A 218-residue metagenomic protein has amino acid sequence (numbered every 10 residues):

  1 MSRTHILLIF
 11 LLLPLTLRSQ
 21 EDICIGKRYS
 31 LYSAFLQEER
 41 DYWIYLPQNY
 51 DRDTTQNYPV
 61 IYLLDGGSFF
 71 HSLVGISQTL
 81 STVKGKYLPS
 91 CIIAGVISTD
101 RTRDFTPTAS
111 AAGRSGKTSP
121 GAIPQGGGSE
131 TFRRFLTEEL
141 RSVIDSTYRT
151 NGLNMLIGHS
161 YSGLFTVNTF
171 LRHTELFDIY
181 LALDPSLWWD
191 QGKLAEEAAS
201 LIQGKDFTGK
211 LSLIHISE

Functional and structural regions predicted by a protein language model:
M1-C24: Bacterial Sec-dependent N-terminal signal peptides
S19-Y58: A domain-start/cap signature at the N-terminus of enzymes
S68-R133: Active-site machinery of serine-nucleophile hydrolases
Y148-H159: Alpha/beta-hydrolase fold nucleophile elbow
G158-S162, T166: Gly/Ala-rich beta-loop-alpha elbow adjacent to hydrolase catalytic centers
V167-L171: Short, hydrophobic alpha-helix immediately C-terminal to the catalytic nucleophile
R172-K210: Mobile cap/lid helix-loop segments that gate and shape the active-site cleft of serine hydrolases
S212-E218: Residue-level detector of conserved catalytic or cofactor/ligand-binding positions in enzyme active sites
